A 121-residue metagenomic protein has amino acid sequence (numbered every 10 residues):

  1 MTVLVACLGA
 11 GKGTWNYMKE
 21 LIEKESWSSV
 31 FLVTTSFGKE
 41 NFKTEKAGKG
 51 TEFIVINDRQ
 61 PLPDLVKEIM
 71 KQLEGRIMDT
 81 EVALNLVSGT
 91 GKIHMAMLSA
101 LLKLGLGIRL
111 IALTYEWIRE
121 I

Functional and structural regions predicted by a protein language model:
M1-A83, K92-I121: Long, low-complexity, Lys/Arg-enriched
L86: Conserved SAM-binding loop
